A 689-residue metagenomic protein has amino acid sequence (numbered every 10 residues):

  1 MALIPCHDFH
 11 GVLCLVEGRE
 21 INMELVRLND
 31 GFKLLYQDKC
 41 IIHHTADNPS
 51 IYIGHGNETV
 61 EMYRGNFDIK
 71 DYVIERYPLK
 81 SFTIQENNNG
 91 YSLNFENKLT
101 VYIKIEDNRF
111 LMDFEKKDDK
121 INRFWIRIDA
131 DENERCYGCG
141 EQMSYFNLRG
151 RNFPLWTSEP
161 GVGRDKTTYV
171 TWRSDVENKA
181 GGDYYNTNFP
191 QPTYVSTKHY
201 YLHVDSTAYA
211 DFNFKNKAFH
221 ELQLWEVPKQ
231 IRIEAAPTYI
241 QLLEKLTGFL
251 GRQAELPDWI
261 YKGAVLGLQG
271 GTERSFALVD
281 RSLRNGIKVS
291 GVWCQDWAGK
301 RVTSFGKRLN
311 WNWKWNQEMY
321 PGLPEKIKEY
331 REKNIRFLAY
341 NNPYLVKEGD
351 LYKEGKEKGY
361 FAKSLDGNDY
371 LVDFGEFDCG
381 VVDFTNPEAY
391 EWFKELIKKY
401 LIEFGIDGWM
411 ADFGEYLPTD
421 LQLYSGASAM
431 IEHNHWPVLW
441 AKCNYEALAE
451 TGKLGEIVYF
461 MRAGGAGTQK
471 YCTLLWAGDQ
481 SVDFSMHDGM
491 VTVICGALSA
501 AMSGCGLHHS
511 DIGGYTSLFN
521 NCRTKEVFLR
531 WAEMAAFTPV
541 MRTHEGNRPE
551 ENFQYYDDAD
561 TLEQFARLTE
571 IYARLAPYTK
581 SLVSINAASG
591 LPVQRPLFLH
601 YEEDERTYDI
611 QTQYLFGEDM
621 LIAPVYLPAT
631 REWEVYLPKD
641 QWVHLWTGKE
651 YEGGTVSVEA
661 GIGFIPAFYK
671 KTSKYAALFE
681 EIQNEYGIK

Functional and structural regions predicted by a protein language model:
M1-T83: Long, charged/polar, low-complexity intrinsically disordered N-terminal extensions that precede catalytic
I4-R19, L25-D30, I105-R109, K117-K670 (+1 more regions): Catalytic-domain carbohydrate-binding cleft regions of carbohydrate-active enzymes
G31, L35-K39, E96-K98, L111 (+1 more regions): Noncatalytic N-terminal accessory/assembly modules of large enzymes
C40, T100, E632: Short, mixed charged/polar active-site loops that provide acid/base catalysis or chelate metal/phosphate cofactors
G65-E115: Extended, loop-rich substrate-binding clefts of extracytoplasmic carbohydrate-active enzymes
P78, N97-K98, G452, T630 (+1 more regions): Short, flexible coil/linker elements and helix-boundary hinge sites characteristic of intrinsically disordered
T672-K689: Accessory, solvent-exposed terminal regions and/or long lumenal/extracellular loops of proteins
